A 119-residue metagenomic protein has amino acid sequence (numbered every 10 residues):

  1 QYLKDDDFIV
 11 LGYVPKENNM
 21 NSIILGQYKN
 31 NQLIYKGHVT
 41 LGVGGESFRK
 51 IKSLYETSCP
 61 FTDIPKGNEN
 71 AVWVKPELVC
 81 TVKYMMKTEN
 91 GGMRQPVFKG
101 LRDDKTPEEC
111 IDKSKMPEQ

Functional and structural regions predicted by a protein language model:
Q1-Q119: Catalytic cores of nucleic-acid ligases and guanylyltransferases
